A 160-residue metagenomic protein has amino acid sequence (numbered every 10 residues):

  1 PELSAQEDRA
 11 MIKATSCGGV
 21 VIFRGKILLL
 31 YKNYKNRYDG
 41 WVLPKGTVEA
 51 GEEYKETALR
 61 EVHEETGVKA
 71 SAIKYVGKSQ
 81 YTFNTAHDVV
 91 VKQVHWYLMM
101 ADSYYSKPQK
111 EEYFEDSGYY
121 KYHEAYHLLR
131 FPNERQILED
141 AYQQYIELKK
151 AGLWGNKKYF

Functional and structural regions predicted by a protein language model:
P1-E2, F160: Classical N-terminal secretory signal peptides
E2-D8: Acidic, Ala/Val/Gly-enriched low-complexity intrinsically disordered segments
D8-L43: N-terminal strand-loop-strand
G18, K26-L28, K55, Y75 (+2 more regions): A generic structural signal for ordered secondary structure
P44, A50, Y159: Functional cleft and adjacent loop/helix regions within the main domain that mediate ligand binding or catalysis
V48-Q136: Unchanged
R130-F160: Charged phosphate-binding loop/patch that engages nucleotide di/tri-phosphates or the phosphate backbone of nucleic
